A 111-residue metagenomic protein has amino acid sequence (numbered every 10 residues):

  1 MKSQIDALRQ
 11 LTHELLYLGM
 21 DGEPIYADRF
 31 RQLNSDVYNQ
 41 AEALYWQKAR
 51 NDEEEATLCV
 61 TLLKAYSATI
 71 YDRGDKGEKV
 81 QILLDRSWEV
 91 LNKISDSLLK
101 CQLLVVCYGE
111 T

Functional and structural regions predicted by a protein language model:
K2-P24, R50-Y71, S97-T111: Amphipathic alpha-helical repeat scaffolds of TPR domains
L16-Y17, N34-S35, K48, G77 (+1 more regions): Short, flexible coil/linker elements and helix-boundary hinge sites characteristic of intrinsically disordered
Y26-A41, R73-R86: Helix-turn-helix repeat elements of alpha-solenoid scaffolds
V37, V60, V80, V90 (+1 more regions): Extended aliphatic helical segments
V37-A41, Y45-K48, Y66, L84-S87 (+1 more regions): Alpha-helical junction/boundary sensor with strong preference for TPR arrays
